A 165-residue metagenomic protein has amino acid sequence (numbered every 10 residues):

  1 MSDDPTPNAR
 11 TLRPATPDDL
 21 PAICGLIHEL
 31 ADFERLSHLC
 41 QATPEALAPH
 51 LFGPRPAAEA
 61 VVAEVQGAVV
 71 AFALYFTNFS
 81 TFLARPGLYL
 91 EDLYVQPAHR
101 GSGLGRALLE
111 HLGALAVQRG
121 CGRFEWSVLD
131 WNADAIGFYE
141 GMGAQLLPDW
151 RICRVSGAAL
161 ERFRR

Functional and structural regions predicted by a protein language model:
T11-I23: A short beta-loop-alpha structural element at the N-terminal edge of CoA-dependent acyl/N-acetyltransferase catalytic
C24-H50: Conserved GNAT-fold acetyl-CoA-binding loop/helix
P49-V62: A short helix-loop-beta-strand connector motif used in the catalytic cores of GNAT acetyltransferases and, in some
V62, A68-F76: Conserved beta-strand in the GNAT
V95, G101-A114, G141: Conserved acetyl-CoA-binding loop-helix of GNAT-fold acetyltransferases
G113, C121, E140-D149: Conserved acetyl-CoA-binding loop of GNAT-fold acetyltransferases
V117-S127: Conserved GNAT acetyl-CoA-binding A-motif
W126-A135, R154-A158: Conserved beta-strand-loop-alpha-helix junction that forms the acyl-donor binding cleft
